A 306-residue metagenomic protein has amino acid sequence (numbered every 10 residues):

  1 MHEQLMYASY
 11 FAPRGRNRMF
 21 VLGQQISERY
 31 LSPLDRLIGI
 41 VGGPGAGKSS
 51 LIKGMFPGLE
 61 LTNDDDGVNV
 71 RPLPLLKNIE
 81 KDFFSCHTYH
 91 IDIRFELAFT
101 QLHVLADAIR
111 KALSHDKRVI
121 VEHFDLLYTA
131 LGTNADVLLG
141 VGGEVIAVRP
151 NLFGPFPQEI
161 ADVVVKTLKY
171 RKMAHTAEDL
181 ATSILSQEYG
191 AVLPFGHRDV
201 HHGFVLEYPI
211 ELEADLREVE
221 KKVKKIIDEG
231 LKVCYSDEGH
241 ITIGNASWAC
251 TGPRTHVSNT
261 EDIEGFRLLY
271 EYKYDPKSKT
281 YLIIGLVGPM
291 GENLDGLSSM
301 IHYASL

Functional and structural regions predicted by a protein language model:
M1-L5, H123-L139, G252, V257 (+1 more regions): Long, basic/Gly/Ser/Thr-rich N-terminal segments that mediate initial subcellular attachment or targeting
M1-P33: N-terminal pre-Walker A segment at the start of P-loop NTPase domains
R36-P57: Glycine-rich phosphate-binding P-loop
L37-G39, F84-R94, H201-Y208: Short glycine-rich, basic-tinged beta-strand/loop micro-motifs
A46-G47, R94-T100, D125-T129, E211-E213: Short acidic, S/G/P-rich loop/turn micro-motifs used as interaction or catalytic elements
N63-D125: Conserved nucleotide-sensing/catalytic segment adjacent to the nucleotide-binding pocket in NTP-handling enzymes
R110-K169: Replace "adjacent to P-loop NTPase cores in ATP/GTP-dependent enzymes" with "adjacent to NTP-binding cores
P155-L306: Active-/binding-site microenvironments in catalytic and ligand-binding cores
